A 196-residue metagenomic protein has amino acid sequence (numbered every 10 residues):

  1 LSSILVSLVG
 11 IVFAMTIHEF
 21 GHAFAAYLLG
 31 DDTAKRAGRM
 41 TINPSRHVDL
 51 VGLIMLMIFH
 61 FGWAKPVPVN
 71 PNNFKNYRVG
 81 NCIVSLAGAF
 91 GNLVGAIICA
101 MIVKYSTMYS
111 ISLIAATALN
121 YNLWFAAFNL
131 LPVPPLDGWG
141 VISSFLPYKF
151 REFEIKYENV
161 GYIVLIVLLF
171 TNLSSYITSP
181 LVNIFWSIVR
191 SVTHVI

Functional and structural regions predicted by a protein language model:
L1-I196: Hydrophobic transmembrane alpha-helices and their immediate loop junctions in multi-pass integral membrane proteins
